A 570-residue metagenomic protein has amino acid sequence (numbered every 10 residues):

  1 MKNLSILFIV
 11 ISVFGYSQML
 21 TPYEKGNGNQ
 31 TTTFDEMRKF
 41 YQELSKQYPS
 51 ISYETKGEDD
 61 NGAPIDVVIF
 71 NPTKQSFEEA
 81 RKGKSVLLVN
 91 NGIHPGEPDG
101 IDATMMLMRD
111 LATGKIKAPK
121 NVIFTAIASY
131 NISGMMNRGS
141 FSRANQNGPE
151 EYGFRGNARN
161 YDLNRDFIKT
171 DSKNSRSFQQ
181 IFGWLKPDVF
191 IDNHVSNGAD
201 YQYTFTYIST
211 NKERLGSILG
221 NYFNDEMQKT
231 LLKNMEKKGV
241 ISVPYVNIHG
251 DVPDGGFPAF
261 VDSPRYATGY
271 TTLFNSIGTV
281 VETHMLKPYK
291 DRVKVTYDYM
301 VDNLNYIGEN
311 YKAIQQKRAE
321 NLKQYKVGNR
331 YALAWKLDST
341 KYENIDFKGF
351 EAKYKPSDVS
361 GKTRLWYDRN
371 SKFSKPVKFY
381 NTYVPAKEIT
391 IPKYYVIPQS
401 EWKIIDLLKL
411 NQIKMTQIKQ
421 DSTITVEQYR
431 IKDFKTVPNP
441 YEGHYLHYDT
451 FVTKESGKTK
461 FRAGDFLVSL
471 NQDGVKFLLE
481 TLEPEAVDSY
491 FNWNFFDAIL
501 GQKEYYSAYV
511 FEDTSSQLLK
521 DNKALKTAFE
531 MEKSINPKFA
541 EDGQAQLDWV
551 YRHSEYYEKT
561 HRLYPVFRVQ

Functional and structural regions predicted by a protein language model:
M1-P22: Bacterial Sec-dependent N-terminal signal peptides
Q18-N29, V89-N91, D162, T210 (+1 more regions): Acidic/histidine-rich, surface-exposed loop or edge segments in extracytoplasmic proteins
T33, G62, G92, A126 (+4 more regions): Divalent metal-coordination and catalytic microenvironments
N61-K74: A short loop-to-beta-strand scaffold at the N-terminal edge of the catalytic core in hydrolase folds
R81-N90, P98-V252, D262: Active-site/substrate-binding loop(s) of hydrolase catalytic cores
I248-V426, R430-I431: Hard-cation-handling environments
I405-F477, L482-V487: Substrate-recognition/cap regions that form aromatic- and gly/pro-loop-enriched pockets for small-molecule ligands
G474-K476, E485-Q570: Accessory, solvent-exposed terminal regions and/or long lumenal/extracellular loops of proteins
